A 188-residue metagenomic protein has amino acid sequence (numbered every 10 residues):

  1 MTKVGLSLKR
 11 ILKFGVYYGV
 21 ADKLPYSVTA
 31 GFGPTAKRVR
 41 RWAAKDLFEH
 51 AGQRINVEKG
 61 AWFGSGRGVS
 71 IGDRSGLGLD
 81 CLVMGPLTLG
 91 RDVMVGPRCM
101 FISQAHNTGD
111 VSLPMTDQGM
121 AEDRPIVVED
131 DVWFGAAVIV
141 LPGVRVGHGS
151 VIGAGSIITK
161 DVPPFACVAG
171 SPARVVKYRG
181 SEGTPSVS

Functional and structural regions predicted by a protein language model:
T2-I55: A transmembrane-helix-recognition feature enriched in membrane-embedded lipid enzymes and envelope glyco-/phospholipid
P34, R38-R41, A61-I71, G76-V144 (+2 more regions): Flexible, glycine/small-residue-enriched loop-and-beta-strand segment within the central core of proteins
G90, W133, V151-G153, I157: A generic "structured core" feature
G147-S150, P163-F165: Conserved catalytic segment of ABC-fold P-loop ATPases
K160, K177: Short helix N-cap motif at coil->helix boundaries in the Bergerat
P164, A169-P172: Acidic, glycine-centered active-site loop in nucleotide-sugar glycosyltransferases
